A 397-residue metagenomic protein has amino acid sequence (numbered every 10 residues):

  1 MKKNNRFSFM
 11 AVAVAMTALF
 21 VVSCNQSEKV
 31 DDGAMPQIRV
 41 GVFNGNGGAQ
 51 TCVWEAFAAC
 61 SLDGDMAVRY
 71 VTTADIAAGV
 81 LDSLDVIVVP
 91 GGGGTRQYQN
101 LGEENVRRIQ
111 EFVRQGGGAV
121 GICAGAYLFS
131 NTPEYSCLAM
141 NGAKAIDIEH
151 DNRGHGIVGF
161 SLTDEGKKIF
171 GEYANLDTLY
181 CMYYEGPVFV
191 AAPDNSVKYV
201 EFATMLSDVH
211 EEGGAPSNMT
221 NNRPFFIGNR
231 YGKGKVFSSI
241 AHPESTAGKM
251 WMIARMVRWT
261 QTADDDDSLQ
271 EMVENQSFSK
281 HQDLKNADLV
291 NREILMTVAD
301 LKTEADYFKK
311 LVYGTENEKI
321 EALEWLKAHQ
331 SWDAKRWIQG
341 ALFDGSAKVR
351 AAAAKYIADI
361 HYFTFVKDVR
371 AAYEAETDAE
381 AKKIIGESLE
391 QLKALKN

Functional and structural regions predicted by a protein language model:
V21-S23: C-terminal motif of bacterial Sec signal peptides marking the signal peptidase cleavage site
K29-S83: Aromatic-Pro/Gly-enriched surface loop or interdomain linker that acts as a lid/target-recognition segment
G33-I38, S136-C137, R223, Y231-S331 (+1 more regions): Extracellular ligand-binding/catalytic regions of CAZymes and related secreted enzymes and adhesion modules
T95, Q99-A174: A glycine-rich, often tryptophan-bearing local segment used as a flexible ligand/cofactor-contacting loop or short
V158-G232, I240, E244-A247: Catalytic beta-strand/loop cores that center a nucleophilic Ser/Cys/Thr and support acyl-enzyme chemistry
D300-L311, S331-F343, Y362-E374, K396-N397: Amphipathic alpha-helical scaffolding segments comprising HEAT/armadillo-like alpha-solenoid repeats
G314-T315, G345-S346, T377-D378: Short inter-helical turns and helix N-cap capping residues of alpha-solenoid HEAT/ARM repeat scaffolds
